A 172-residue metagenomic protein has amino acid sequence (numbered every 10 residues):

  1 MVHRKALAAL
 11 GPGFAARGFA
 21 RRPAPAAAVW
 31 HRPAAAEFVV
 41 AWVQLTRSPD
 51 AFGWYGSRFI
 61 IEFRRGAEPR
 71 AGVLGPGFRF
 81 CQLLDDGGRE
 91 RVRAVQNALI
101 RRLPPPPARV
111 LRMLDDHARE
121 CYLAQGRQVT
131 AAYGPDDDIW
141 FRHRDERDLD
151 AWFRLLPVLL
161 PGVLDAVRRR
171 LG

Functional and structural regions predicted by a protein language model:
M1-A9, R21-G172: Intrinsically disordered, low-complexity regulatory regions enriched in serine/threonine/proline and acidic residues
F14: Acidic, metal-coordinating catalytic segment for phosphate/diphosphate chemistry, firing primarily on the Nudix
